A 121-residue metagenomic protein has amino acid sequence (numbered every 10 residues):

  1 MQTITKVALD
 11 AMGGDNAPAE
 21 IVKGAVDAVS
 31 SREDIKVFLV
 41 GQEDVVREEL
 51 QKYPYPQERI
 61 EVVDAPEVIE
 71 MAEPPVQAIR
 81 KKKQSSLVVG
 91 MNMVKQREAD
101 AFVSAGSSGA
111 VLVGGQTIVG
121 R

Functional and structural regions predicted by a protein language model:
M1-Q116: Contiguous, glycine/small-aliphatic-enriched amphipathic segments in soluble metabolic enzymes
